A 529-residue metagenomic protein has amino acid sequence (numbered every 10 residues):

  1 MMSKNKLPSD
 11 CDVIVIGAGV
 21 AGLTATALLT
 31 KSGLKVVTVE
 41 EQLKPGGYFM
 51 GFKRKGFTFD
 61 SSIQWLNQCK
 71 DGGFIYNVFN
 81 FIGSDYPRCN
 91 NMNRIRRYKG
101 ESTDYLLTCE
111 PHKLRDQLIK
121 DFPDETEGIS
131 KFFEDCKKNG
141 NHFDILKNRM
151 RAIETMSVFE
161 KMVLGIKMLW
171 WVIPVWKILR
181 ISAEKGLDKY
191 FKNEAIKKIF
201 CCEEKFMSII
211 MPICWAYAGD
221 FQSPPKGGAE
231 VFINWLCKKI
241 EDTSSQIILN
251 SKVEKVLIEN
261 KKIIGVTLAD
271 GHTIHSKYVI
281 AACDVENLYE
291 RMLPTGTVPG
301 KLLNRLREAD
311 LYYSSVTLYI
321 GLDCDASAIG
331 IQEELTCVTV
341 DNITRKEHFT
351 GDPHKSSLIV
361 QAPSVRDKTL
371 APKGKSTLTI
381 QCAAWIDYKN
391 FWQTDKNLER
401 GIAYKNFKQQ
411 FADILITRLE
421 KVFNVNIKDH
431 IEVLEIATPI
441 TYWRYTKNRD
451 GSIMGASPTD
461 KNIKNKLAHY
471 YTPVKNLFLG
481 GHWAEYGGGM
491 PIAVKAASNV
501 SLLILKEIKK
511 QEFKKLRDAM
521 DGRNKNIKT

Functional and structural regions predicted by a protein language model:
M1-V13, K31-S32, T459-K461, E512-L516 (+1 more regions): Extreme N-terminal leader/targeting segments of oxidoreductases
K4-I145: N-terminal glycine-rich phosphate/pyrophosphate-binding loop and immediately adjacent elements
N90, L249-S251: Short loop/edge segments at beta-strand edges and connector loops that shape dinucleotide/nucleotide cofactor-binding
K137-T243, N250, R444-D460: Active-site/ligand-binding neighborhood in enzyme catalytic cores
K192-M207, I359, E420-Y486: A glycine-rich dinucleotide-binding beta-alpha-beta segment and adjacent secondary-structure elements that constitute
P224-P225, E254-K373: Mid-domain catalytic core of redox enzymes that form a hydrophobic substrate pocket/lid adjacent to a catalytic redox
D323-A437: C-terminal segments that line or cap access tunnels to active or ligand-binding sites in enzymes and enzyme-associated
H482-I504: A conserved FAD-binding loop/helix module that cradles the flavin
